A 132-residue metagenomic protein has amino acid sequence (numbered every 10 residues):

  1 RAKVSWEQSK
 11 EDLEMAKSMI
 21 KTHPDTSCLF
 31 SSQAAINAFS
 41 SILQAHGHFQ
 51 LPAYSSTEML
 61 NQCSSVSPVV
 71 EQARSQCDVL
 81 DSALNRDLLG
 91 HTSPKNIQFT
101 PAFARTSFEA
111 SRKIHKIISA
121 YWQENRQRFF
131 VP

Functional and structural regions predicted by a protein language model:
R1-P132: Terminal alpha-helical segments
